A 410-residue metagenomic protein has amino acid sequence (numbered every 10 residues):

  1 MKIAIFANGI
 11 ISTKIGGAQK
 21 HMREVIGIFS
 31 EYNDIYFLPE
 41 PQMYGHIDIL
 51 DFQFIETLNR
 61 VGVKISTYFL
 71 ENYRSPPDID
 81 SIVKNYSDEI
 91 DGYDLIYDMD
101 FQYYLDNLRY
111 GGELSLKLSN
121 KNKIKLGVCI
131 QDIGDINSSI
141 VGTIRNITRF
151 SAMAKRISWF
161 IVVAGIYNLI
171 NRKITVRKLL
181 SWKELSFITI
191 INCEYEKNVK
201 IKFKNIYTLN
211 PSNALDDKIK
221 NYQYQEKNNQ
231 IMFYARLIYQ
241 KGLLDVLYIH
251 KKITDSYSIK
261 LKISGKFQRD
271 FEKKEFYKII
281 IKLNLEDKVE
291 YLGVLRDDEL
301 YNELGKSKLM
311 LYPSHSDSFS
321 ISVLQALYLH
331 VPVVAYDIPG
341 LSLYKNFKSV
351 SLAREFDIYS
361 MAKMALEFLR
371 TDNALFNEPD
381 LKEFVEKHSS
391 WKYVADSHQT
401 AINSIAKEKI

Functional and structural regions predicted by a protein language model:
A7-T13, I28, Y32-D78, Y86 (+1 more regions): N-terminal strand-loop element at the rim of the active site of nucleotide-sugar-dependent glycosyltransferases
K20, I238-K252: A conserved mid-protein helix/loop that constitutes part of the nucleotide-sugar donor-binding site
M43-Y44, Y234, K260-E275, Y291-G293: Glycosyltransferase donor-sugar binding loop
G134, F150-I188: Membrane-proximal helix-turn-helix segments that form the acceptor-binding/catalytic region of lipid-linked
H315: Aromatic "clamp/platform" in nucleotide-sugar-dependent glycosyltransferases that forms part of the donor/acceptor
P332-A335: Short hydrophobic beta-strand element within catalytic cores of glycosyltransferases and related nucleotide-activated
F347-Y359, E367-N373: Conserved acidic donor-binding segment of nucleotide-sugar-dependent glycosyltransferases
N373-K407: A charged, aromatic-enriched C-terminal amphipathic alpha-helix characteristic of glycosyltransferases across folds
